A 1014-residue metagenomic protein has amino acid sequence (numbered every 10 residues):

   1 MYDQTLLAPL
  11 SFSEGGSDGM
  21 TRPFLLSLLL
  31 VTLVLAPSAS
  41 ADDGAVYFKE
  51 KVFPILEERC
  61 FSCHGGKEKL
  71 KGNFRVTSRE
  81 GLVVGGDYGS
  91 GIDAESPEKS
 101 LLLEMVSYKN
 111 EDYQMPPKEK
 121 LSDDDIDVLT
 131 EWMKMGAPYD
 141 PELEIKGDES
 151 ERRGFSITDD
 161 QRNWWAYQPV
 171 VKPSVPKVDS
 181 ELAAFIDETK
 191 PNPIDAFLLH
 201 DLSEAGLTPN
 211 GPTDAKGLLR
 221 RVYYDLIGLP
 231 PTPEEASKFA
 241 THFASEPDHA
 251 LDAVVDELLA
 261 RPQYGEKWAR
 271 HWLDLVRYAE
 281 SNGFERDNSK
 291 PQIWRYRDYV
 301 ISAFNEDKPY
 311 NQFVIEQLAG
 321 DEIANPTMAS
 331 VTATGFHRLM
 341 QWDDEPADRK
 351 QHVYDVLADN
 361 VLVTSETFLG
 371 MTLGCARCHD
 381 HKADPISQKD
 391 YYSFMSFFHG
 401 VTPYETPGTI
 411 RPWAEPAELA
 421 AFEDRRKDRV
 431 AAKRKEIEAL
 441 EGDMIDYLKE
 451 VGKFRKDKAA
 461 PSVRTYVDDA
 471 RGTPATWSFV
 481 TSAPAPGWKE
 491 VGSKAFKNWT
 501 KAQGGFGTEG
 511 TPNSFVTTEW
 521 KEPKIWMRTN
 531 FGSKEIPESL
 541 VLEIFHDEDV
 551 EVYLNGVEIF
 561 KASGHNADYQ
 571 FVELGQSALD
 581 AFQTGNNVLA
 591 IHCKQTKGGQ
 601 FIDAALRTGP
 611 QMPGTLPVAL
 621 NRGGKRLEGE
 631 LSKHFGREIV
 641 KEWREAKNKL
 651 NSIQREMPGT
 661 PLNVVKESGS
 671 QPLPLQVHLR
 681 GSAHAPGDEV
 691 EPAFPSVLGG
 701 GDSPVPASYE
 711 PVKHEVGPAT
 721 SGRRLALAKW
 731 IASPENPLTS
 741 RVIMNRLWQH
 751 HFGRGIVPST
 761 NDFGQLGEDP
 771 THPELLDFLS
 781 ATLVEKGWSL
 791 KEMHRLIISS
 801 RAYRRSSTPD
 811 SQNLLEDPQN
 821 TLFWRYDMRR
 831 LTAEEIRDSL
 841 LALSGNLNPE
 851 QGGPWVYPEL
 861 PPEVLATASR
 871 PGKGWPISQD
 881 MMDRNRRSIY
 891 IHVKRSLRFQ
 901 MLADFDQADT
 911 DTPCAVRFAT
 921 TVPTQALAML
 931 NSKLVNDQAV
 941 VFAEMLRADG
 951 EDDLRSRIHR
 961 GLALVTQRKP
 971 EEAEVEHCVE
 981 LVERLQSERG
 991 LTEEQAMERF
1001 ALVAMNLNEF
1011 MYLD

Functional and structural regions predicted by a protein language model:
L26-A36: Bacterial N-terminal signal peptides
P37-D321, H381, V401-S462, M612-V757 (+1 more regions): Aromatic- and Gly/Pro-enriched helix-to-coil junctions and flexible linker segments
Y47-F61, V128-W132, N360-A376, F394 (+1 more regions): Sequence/structural segment immediately N-terminal to covalent heme-attachment motifs in c-type and related
L103-S107, P193, F197-L202, A303-N305 (+9 more regions): An acidic, gly/pro-interrupted, aromatic-rich
V300-F304, S365, Q570-T596, T782-V784: Short, surface-exposed tryptophan/glycine-enriched loops that mediate extracellular molecular recognition
D468-A485, W499, H565, Q576-R622: An acidic-aromatic loop/edge-strand motif
W499, P523, F531-G556, L589: Aromatic-lined ligand-binding clefts that engage carbohydrates, nucleic acids, or primary amines
W520-S533, V572-L574, L727-W730: Short beta-strands within extracellular/lumenal beta-sheet-rich domains
